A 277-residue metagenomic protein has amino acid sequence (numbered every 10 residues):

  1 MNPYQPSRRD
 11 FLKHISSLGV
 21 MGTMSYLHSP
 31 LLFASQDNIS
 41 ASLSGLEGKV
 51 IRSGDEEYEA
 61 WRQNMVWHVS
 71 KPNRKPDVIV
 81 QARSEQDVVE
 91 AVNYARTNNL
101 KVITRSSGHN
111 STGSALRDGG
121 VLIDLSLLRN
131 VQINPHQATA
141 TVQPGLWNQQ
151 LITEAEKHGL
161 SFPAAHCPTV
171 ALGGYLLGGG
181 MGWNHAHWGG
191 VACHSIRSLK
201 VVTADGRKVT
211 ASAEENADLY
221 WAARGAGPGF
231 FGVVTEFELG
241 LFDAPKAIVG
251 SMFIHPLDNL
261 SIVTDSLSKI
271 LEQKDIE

Functional and structural regions predicted by a protein language model:
N2-G22: N-terminal secretory signal peptides and thylakoid transit peptides that target proteins across membranes
Y4, S25-Y58: C-terminal segment of N-terminal export signals and the immediately downstream linker at the start of the mature
K49, S161, V202-E277: C-terminal cap/substrate-recognition region of VAO/PCMH-type FAD-linked oxidoreductases
I51-S53, Q81, V102-S106, I133 (+5 more regions): General beta-strand structural signal in soluble alpha/beta enzymes
S53-E56, R62-R129, P144: Glycine-rich N-terminal segment of FAD-binding domains in flavoprotein oxidoreductases, spanning the beta-loop-helix
Q81, T112-R129, A186-A204, V233-E236: Structural signature of FAD isoalloxazine-binding scaffolds in flavoprotein oxidoreductases
A138-T139, L146-T153, A171-L172: Short, structural beta-strand-to-alpha-helix junction motif
A155-T203: A gly/ser-rich beta-alpha-beta helix-loop segment of oxidoreductase catalytic cores
